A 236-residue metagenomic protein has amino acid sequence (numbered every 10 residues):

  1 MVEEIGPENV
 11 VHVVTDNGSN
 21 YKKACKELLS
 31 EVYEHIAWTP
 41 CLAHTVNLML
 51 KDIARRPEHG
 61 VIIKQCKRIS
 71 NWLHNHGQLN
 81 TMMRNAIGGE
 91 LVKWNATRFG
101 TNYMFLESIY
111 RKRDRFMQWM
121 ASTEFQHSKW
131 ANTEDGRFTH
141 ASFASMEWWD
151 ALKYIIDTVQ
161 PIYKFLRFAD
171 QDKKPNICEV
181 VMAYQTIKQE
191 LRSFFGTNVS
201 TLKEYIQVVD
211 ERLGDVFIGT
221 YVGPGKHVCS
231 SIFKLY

Functional and structural regions predicted by a protein language model:
M1-Y236: A eukaryotic "domain-edge + linker/cap" signature
